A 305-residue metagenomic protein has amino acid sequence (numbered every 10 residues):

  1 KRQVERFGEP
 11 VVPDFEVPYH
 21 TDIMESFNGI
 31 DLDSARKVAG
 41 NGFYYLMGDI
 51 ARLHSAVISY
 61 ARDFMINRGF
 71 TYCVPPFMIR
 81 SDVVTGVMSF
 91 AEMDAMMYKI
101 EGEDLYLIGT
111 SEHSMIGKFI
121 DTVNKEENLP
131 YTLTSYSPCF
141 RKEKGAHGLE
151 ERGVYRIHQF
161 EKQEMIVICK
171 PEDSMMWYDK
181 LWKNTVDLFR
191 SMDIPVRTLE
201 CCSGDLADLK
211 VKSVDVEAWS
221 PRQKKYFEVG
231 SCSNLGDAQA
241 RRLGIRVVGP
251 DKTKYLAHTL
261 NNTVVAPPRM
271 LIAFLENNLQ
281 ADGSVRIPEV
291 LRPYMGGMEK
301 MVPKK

Functional and structural regions predicted by a protein language model:
R6-K305: TRNA-recognition modules of translation machinery and tRNA-sensing kinases, especially anticodon-binding
